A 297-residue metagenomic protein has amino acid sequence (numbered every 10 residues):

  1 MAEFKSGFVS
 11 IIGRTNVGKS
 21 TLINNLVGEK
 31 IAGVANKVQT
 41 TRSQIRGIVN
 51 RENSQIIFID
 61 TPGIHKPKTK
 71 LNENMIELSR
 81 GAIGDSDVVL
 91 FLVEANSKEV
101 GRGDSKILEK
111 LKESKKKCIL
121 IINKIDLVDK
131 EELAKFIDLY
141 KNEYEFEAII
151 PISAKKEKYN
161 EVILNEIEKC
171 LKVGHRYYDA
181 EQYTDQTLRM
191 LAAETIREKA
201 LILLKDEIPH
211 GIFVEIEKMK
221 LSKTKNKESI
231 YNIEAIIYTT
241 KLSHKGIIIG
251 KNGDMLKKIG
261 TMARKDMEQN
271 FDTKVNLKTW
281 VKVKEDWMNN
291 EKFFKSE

Functional and structural regions predicted by a protein language model:
M1-G84, V93: Conserved G1/Walker A P-loop phosphate-binding module
S10, N24, S43, G47 (+10 more regions): Solvent-exposed alpha-helical segments within well-ordered globular domains of core cellular machineries
G18, Y159, M255: Conserved glycine(s) of the Walker
E29, I48-E52, P67, A82 (+9 more regions): Conserved, well-folded catalytic cores of nucleic-acid-processing and energy-transducing macromolecular machines
T41, H65-K66, E99, V128-D129 (+1 more regions): Catalytic P-loop NTPase motifs of RecA-like helicase/translocase cores
N50-Q55, N74-I149, K220-K227: Conserved C-terminal guanine-recognition region of P-loop GTPase G domains, centered on the G4
K116-K117, D126-L188: Canonical P-loop GTPase G-domain recognition
L188-E297: P-loop NTP-binding site
